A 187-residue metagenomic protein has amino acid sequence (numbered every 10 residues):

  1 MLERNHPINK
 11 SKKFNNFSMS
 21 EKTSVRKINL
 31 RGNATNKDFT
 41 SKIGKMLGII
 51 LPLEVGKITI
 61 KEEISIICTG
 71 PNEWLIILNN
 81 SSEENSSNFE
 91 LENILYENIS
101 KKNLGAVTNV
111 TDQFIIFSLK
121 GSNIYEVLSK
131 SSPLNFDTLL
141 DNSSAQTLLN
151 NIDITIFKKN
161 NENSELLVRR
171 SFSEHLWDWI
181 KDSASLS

Functional and structural regions predicted by a protein language model:
M1-S187: Basic, glycine/lysine-rich polyanion-binding surfaces/domains
